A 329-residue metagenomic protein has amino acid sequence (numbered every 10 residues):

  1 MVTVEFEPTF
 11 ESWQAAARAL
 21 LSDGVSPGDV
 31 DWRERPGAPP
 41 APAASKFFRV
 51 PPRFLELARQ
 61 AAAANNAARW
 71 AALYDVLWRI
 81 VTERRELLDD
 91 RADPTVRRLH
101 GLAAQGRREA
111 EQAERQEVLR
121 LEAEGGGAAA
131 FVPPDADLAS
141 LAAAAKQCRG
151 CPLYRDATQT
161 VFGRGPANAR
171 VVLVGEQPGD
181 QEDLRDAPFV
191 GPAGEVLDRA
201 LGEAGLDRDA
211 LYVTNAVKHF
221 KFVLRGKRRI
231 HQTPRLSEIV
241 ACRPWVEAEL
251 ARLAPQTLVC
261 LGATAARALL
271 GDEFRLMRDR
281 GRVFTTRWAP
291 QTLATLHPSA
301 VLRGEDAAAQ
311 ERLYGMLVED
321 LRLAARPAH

Functional and structural regions predicted by a protein language model:
M1-Y154, T158, L321-H329: N-terminal intrinsically disordered, compositionally biased regulatory/targeting segments that precede the folded
E117-H329: A polyanion-binding, active-site-adjacent surface
